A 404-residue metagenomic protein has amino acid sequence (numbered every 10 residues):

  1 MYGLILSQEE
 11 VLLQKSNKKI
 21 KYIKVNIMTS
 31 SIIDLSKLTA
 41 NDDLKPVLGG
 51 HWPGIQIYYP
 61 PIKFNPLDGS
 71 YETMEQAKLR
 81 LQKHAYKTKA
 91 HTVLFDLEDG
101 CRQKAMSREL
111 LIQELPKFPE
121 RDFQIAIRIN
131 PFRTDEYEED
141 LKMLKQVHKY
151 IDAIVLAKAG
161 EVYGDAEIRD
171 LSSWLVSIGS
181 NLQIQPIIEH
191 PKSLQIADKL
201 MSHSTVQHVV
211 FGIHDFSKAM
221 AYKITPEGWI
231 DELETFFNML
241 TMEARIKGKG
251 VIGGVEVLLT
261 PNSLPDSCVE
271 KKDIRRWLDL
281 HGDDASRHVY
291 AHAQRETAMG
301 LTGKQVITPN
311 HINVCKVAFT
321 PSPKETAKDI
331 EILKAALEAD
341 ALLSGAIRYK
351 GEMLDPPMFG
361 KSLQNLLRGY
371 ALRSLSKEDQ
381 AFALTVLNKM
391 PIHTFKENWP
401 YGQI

Functional and structural regions predicted by a protein language model:
M1-N26: N-terminal amphipathic/basic-hydrophobic helices that include classical n-h-c signal peptides and signal-anchor
I23-I404: Expand to "…catalyze enediolate/carbanion chemistry for C-C bond making/breaking, isomerization, decarboxylation
